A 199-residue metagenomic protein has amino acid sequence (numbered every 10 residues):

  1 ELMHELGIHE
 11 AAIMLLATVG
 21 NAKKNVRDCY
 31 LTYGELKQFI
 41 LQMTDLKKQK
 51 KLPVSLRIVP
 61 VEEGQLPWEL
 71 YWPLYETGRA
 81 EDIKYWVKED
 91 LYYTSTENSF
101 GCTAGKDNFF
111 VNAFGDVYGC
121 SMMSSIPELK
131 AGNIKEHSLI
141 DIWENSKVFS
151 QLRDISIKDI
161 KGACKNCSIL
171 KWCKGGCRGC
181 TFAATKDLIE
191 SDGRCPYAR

Functional and structural regions predicted by a protein language model:
E1-A104, N108-V117, M122-I134: Radical SAM enzyme [4Fe-4S]-AdoMet core and its adjacent flexible, acidic and glycine-rich loops/tails across
S99, D116-V117, M122-R199: Flexible mid-to-C-terminal extensions adjoining Fe-S/redox cofactors in radical SAM and related proteins
